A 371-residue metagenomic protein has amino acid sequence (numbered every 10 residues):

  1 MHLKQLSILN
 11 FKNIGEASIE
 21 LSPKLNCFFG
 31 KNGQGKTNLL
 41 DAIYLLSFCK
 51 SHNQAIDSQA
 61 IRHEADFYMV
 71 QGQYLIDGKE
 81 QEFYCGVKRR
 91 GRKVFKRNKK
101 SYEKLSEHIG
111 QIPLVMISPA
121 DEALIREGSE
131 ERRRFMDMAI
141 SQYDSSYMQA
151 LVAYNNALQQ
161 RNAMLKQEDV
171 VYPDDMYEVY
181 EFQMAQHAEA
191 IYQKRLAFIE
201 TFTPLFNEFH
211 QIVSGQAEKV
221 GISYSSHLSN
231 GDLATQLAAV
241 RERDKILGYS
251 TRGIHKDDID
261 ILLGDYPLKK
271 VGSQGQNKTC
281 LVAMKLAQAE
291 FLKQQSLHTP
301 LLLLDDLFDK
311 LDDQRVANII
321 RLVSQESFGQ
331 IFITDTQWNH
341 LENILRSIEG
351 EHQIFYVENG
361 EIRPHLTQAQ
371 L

Functional and structural regions predicted by a protein language model:
M1-K31, V171-Q186, A190-L303, K310 (+4 more regions): Conserved NTPase motor "head" modules and their coupling/switch loops across ABC/AAA+ ATPases, GTPases, and GHKL ATPases
K36: Conserved lysine of the Walker
Y44: Helix-to-loop junction immediately C-terminal to a conserved catalytic motif
S47-I125, S129-E131, I140-Y143, Y147 (+3 more regions): Nucleotide-state sensing region of NTPase/ATPase domains
G72, Q330-Q337: Structural recognition of the conserved hydrophobic beta-strand(s) that form the central parallel beta-sheet of P-loop
Y102-F182, G360, P364-H365: A conserved P-loop NTPase coupling/switch region
